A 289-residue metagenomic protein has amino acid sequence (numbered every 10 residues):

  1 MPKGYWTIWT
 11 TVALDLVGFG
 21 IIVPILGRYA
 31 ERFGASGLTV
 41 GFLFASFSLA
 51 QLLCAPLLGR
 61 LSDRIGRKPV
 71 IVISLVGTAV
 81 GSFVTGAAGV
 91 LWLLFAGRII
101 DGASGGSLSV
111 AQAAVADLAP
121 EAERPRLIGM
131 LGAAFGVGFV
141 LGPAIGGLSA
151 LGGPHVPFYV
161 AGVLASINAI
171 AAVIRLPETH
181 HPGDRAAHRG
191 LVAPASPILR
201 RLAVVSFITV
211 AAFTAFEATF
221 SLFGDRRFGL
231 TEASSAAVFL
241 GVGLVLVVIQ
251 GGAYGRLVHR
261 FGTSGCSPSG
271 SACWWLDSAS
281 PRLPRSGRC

Functional and structural regions predicted by a protein language model:
M1, P177-V205: Juxtamembrane intracellular "pre-TM" segments in multi-pass secondary transporters
I25-G37, T219-S234: Short amphipathic helix-loop junctions that connect adjacent transmembrane helices in Major Facilitator Superfamily/SLC
G34, G66, A87-W92, L283-R285: Helix-breaking motifs and short loop linkers at transmembrane-helix boundaries and internal kinks in secondary membrane
L52-G89: Conserved MFS/SLC helix-loop-helix module at the cytosolic interface between two early adjacent transmembrane helices
A55-I65, I249-T263: Helix-to-loop junctions at the C-terminal end of transmembrane segments in multipass secondary transporters
G97-G136: Cytoplasmic helix-loop-helix junction between adjacent transmembrane helices in 12-TM secondary transporters
L131-V173: Helix-loop-helix hairpin linking two adjacent transmembrane segments in secondary transporters
G265-C289: C-terminal transmembrane helical hairpin of 12-TM major facilitator-type secondary transporters
